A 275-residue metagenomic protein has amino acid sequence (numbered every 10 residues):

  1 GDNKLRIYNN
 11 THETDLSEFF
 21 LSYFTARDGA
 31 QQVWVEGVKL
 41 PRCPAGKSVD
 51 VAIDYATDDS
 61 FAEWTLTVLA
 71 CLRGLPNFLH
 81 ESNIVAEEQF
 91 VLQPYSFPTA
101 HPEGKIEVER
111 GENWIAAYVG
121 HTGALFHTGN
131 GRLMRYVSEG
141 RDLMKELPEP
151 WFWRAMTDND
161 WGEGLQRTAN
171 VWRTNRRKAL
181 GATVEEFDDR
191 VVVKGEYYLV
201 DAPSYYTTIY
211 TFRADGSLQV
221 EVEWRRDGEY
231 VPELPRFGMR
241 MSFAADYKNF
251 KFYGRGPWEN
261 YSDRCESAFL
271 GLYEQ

Functional and structural regions predicted by a protein language model:
G1-F126, V220: Carbohydrate-binding surfaces of carbohydrate-active enzymes
A52-F61, V91-Q275: Beta-strand/loop-rich accessory regions of lumenal/periplasmic or secreted enzymes, predominantly carbohydrate-active
